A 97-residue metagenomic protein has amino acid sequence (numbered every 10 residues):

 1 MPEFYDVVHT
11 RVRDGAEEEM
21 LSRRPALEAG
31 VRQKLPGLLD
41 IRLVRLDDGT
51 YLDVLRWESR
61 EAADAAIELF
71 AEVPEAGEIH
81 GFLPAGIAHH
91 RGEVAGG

Functional and structural regions predicted by a protein language model:
F4-R11, L52: Active-site-flanking beta-strand signature of metal-NTP-handling nucleotidyl enzymes and homologous cyclase-like
R11-S22: Short, surface-exposed ligand-recognition loops at beta-strand->loop->(often short) alpha-helix junctions that present
A26, G30-L39, R56-H90: An amphipathic, aromatic/His-enriched active-site/gating alpha helix that lines ligand/cofactor pockets
D40, Y51-L52: Amphipathic, hydrophobic secondary-structure cores in small proteins
R91-G97: Short, low-order "capping/linker" segments at domain edges
